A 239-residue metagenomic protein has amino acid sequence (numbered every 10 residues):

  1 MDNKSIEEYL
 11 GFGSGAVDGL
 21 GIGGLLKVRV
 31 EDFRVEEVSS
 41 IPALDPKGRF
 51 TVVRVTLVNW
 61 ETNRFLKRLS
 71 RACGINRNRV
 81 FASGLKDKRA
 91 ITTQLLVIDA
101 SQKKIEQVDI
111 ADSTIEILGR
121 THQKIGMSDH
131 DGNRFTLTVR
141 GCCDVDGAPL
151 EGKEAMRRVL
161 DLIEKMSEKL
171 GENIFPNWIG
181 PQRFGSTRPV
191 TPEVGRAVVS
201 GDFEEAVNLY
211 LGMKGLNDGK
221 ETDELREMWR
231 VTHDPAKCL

Functional and structural regions predicted by a protein language model:
M1-L44, F50, V58-N59, A72-C73 (+1 more regions): Extended, charged/glycine-rich binding lobes that contact polyanionic ligands
E61-R68: Ser/Thr-Pro-rich, acidic low-complexity intrinsically disordered regions of eukaryotic RNA-binding
